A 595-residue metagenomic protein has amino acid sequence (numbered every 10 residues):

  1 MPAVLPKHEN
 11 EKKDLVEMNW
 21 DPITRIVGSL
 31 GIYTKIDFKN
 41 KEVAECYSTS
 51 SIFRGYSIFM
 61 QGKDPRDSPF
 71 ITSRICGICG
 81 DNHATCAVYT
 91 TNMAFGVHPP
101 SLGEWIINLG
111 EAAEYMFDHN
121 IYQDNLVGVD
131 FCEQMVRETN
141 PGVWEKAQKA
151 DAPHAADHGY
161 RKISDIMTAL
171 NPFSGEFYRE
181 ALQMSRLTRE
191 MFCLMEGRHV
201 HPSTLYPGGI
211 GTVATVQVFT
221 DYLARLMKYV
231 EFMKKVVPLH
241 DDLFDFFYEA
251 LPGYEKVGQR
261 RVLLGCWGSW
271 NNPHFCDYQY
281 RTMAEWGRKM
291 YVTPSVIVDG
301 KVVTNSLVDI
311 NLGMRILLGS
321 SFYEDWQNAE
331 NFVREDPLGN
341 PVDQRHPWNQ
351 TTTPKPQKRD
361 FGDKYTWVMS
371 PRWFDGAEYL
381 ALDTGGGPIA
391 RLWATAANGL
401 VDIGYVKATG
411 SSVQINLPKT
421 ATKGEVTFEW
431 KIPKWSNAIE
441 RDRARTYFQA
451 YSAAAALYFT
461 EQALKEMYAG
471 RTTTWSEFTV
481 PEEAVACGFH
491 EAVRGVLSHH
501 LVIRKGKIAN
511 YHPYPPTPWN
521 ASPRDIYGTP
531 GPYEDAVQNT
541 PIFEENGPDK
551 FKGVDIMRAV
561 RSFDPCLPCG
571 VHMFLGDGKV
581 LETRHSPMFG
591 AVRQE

Functional and structural regions predicted by a protein language model:
P2-E595: Metal/cofactor-centered catalytic core regions of large enzymes
